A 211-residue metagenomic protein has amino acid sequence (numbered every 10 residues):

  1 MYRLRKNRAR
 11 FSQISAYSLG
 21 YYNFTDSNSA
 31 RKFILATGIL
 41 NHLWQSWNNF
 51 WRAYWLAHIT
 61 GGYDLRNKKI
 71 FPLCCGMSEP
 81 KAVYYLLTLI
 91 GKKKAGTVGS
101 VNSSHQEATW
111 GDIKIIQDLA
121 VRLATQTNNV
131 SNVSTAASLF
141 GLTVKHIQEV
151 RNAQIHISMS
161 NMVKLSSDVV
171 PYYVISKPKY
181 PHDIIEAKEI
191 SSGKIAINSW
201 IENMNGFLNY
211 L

Functional and structural regions predicted by a protein language model:
M1-Y21, T109-G111, D118-R122, S138-L211: Polyanionic, low-complexity intrinsically disordered segments
D26-I147: Helix-loop junctions and short alpha-helical segments
